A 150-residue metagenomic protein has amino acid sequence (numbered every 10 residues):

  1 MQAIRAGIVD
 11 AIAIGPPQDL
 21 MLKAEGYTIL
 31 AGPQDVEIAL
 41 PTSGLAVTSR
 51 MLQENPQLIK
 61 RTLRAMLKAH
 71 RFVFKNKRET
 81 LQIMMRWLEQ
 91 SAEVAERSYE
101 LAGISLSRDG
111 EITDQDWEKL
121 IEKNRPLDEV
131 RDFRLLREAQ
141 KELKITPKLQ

Functional and structural regions predicted by a protein language model:
M1-A13, A24-E25: Short helices/loops that flank or line small-molecule/ion binding pockets
M1-Q2, L20, K60: Alpha-helical segments flanking ligand/cofactor-binding loops in enzyme cores
A13-G15, G32: Short beta-strand and adjacent tight-turn residues that come in two discontinuous sequence segments and form the edges
P17-L20, D35-I38, M51-L52: Solvent-exposed loop/turn segments at secondary-structure junctions within structured extracellular/periplasmic domains
M21-Q34: Ligand-binding "clamshell"
Y27-T28, P41-L45, S49-R50, L120-I121: Small-molecule pocket liners
E54-N124: Secondary-structure end/capping motifs
E118-Q150: Conserved C-terminal helix/tail region of periplasmic/extracytoplasmic solute-binding proteins
